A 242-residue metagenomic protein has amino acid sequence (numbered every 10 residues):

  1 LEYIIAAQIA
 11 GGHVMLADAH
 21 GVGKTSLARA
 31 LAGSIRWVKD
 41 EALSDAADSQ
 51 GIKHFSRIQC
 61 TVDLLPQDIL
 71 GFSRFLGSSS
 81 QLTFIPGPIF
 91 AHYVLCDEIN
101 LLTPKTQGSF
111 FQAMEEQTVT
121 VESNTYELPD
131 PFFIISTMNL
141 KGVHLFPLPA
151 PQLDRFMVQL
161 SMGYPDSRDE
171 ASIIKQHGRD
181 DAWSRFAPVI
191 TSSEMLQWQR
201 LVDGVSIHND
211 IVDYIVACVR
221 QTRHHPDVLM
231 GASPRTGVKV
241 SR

Functional and structural regions predicted by a protein language model:
E2, I9-G11, V22, G51-I52 (+6 more regions): Short loop/turn elements that form and flank the Walker-type P-loop nucleotide-binding site in RecA-like NTPase cores
Y3-A6, F75-L95, N124: Conserved alpha-helical scaffold flanking the Walker A/P-loop in AAA+ ATPase domains
I5-T61: Walker A/P-loop
L16, I69, F110, F156 (+1 more regions): Residue-level signature of catalytic and energy-coupling elements of molecular machines, predominantly ATP/GTP-dependent
L16, L95-C96: Hydrophobic anchor at the beta1->P-loop junction of P-loop NTPases
K39-E41, L76-S79, E98-S109, M114-V205: Canonical AAA+ ATPase core
E41-K53, R57-P88, L145-L153: Conserved AAA+ P-loop NTPase core
G178-R242: Basic, amphipathic alpha-helical bundle interface domains used for macromolecular binding and assembly
